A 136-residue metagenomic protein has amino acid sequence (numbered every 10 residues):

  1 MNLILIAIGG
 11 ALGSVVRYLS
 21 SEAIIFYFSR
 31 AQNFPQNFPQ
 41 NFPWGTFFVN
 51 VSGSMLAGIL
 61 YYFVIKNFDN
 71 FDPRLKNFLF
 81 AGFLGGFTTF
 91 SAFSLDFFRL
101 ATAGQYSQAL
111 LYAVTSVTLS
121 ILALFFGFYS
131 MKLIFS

Functional and structural regions predicted by a protein language model:
M1-S136: Membrane-interface helix-loop junctions in multi-pass transporters/channels
